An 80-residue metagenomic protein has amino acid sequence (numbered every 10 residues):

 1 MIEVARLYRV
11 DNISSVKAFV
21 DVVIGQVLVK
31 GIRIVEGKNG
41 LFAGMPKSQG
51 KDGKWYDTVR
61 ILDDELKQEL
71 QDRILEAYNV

Functional and structural regions predicted by a protein language model:
M1-V80: Single-stranded nucleic acid-binding surfaces, predominantly the OB-fold ssDNA-binding core
